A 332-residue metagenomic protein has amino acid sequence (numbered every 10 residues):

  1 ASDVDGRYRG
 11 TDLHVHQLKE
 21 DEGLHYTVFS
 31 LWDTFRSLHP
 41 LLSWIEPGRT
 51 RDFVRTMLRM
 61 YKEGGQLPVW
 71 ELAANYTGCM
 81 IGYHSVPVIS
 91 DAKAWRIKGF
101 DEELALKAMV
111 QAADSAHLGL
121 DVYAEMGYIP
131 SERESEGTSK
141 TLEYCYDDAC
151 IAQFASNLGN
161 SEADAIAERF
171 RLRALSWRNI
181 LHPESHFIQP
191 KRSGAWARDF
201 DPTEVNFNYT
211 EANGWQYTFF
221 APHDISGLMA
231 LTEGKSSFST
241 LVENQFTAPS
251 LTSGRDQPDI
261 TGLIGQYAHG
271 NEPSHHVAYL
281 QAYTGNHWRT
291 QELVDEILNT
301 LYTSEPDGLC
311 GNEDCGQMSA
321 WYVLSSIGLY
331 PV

Functional and structural regions predicted by a protein language model:
A1-V4, L18-K19, Y61, G65 (+4 more regions): Structural motif corresponding to the C-terminal cap of alpha-helices
A1-Y26, V277, G311: Beta-sandwich/jelly-roll carbohydrate-recognition scaffolds of carbohydrate-active enzymes
G6-E20, R49-Y123, H182-R192: Helix-terminus loop motifs that line ligand-binding clefts
R9-T11, R36-I45, R49-L58, A149-N157: Glycine-rich phosphate-binding loop of nucleotide-binding enzymes
L24-R36, I45, V86, R96-V332: Active-site core of glycosidic bond-cleaving carbohydrate-active enzymes
V28-F29, L41, I45, T77-M80: Short coil/turn segments at secondary-structure boundaries
